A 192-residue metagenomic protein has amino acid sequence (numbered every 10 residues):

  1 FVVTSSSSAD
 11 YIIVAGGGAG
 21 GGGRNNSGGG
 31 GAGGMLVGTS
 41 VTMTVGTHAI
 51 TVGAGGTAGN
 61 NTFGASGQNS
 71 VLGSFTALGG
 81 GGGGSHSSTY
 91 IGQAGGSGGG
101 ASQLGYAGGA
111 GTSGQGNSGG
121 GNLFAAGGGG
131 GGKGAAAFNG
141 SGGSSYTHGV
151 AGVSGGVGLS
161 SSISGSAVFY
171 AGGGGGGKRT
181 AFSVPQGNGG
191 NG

Functional and structural regions predicted by a protein language model:
V2, S8-G192: Low-complexity, glycine/proline-biased repetitive segments and flexible coils/loops
